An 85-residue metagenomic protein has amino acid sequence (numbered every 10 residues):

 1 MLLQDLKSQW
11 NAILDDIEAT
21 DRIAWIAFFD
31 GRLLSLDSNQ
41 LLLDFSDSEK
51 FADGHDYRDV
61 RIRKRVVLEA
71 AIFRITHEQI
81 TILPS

Functional and structural regions predicted by a protein language model:
M1-S85: Intrinsically disordered, low-complexity basic tails and flexible linkers associated with large NTP-driven
